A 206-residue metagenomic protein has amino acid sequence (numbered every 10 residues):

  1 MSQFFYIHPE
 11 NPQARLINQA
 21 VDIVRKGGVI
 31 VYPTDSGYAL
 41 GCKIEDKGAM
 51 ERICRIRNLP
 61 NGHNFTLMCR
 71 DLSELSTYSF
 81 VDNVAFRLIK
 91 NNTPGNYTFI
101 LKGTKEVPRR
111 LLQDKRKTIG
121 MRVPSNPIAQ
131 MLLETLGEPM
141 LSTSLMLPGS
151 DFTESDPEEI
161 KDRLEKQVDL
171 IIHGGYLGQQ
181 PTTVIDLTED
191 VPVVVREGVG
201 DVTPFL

Functional and structural regions predicted by a protein language model:
M1-L206: Active-site-adjacent structural elements in enzyme catalytic cores
